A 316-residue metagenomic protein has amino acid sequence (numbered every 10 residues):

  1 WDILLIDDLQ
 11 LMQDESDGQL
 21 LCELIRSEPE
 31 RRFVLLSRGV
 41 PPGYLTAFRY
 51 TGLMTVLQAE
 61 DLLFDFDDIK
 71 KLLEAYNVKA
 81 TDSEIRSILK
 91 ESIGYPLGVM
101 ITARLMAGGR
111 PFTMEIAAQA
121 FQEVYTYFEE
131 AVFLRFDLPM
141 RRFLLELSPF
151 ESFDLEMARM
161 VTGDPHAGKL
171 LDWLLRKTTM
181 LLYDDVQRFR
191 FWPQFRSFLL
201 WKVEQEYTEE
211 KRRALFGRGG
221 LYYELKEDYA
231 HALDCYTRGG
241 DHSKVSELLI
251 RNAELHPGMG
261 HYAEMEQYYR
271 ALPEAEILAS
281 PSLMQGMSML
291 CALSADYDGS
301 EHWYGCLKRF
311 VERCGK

Functional and structural regions predicted by a protein language model:
W1-D17: Conserved P-loop NTPase "ATPase switch" module shared by AAA+ and STAND
I3-D7, R31-G39: Structural recognition of the conserved hydrophobic beta-strand(s) that form the central parallel beta-sheet of P-loop
G39-T55: Short regulatory helix/loop adjacent to the ATP-binding pocket of P-loop NTPases
T51, D68-K79, K202: Conserved AAA+ ATPase "sensor/coupling" helix adjacent to the nucleotide-binding pocket
T55-F66: Conserved AAA+ ATPase "SRH/arginine-finger" region at the nucleotide-binding site
V56, E74-T126, R135-R142, S148-S152 (+1 more regions): Amphipathic alpha-helical "lid/sensor" segments that cap RecA-like P-loop NTPase cores
S83, T126-E204, A214: C-terminal boundary/linker of central alpha/beta nucleotide-binding cores
E209-A292, G299-C306: Extended alpha-helical scaffolding segments used for macromolecular assembly and cargo binding
